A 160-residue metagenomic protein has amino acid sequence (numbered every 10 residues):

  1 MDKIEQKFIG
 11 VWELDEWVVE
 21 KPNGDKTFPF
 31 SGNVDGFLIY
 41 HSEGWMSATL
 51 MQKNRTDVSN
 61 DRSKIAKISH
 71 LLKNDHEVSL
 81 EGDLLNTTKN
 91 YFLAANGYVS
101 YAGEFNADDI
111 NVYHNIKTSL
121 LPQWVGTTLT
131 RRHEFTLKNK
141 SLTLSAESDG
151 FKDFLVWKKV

Functional and structural regions predicted by a protein language model:
M1-V160: Lipid interaction determinants
